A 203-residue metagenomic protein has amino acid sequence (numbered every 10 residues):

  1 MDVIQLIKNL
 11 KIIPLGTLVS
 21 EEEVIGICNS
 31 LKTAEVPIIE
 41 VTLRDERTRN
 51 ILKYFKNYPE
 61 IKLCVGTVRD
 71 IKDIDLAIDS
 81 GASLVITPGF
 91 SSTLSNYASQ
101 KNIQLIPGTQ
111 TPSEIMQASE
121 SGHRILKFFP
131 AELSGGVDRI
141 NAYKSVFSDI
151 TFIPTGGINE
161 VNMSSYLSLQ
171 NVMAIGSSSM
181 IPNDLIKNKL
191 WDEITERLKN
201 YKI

Functional and structural regions predicted by a protein language model:
M1-S80, Q100, E160-V161, N188-I203: Conserved N-terminal beta1-alpha1 strand-loop-helix module at the mouth
K11-I13, I38-E40, E60-C64, S83-L84 (+4 more regions): Structural preference for beta-strand elements that scaffold enzyme active sites
T17-V19, V65-I71, T87-F90, P107-P112 (+2 more regions): Glycine-rich beta-to-alpha transition loops that act as phosphate-gripper elements at the mouths of alpha/beta enzyme
I27, I71-S80, S113-S121, I158-M173: Catalytic cores of alpha/beta
D73-L76, L94-A98, M116-E120, G136-R139 (+1 more regions): Short, charged, surface-exposed secondary-structure boundary motifs
L84, P88-L94, K127-G136, Q170-L190: Glycine-rich phosphate-binding active-site loops on the catalytic face of alpha/beta enzymes
T93-R124, F129-S134: Histidine/lysine/aspartate-rich catalytic loop segments that bind and position anionic ligands
S145-I203: Hydrophobic secondary-structure block in the mid-to-C-terminal portion of proteins
